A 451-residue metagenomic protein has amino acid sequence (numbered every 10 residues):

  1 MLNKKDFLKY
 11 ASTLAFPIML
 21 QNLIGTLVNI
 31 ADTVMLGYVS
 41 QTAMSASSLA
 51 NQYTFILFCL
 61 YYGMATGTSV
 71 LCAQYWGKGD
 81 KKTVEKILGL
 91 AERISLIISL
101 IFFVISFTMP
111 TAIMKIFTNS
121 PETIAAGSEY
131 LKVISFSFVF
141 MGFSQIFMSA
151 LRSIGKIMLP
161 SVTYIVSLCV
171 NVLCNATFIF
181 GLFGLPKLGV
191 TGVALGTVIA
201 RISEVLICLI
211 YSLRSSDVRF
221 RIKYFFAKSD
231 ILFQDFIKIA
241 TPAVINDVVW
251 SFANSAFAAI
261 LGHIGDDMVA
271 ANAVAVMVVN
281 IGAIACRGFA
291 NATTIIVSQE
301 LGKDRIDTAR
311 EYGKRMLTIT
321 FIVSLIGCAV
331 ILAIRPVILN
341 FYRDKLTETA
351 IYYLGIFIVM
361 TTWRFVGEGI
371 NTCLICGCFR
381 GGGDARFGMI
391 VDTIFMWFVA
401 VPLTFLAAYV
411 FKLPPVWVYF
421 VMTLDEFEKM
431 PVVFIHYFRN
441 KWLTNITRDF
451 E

Functional and structural regions predicted by a protein language model:
M1-A15, C72-S137, L185-T241, V297-R364 (+1 more regions): Short alpha-helical transmembrane segments in multi-pass integral membrane proteins
T13-D32, V133, S144, S167 (+5 more regions): Transmembrane helical elements of multi-pass membrane transporters/channels
I18, N22, T33-V34, V70 (+16 more regions): Transmembrane alpha-helix boundary and packing residues in multipass membrane permease domains and related
M19, L23, L27, A31 (+18 more regions): Generic alpha-helical transmembrane segments of integral inner-membrane proteins, especially permease/transport modules
L23, L27-S45, M114-P121, T177-L188 (+4 more regions): Helix-terminus/linker motif at the lipid-water interface of multi-pass membrane proteins
Q41-Q52, G127, L131, D266-I281 (+2 more regions): Small-residue hotspots at the loop-to-helix junctions and early N-terminal turns of transmembrane alpha-helices
M44-F107, M141-P160, A258, A271-R335 (+1 more regions): Small-residue-rich hydrophobic transmembrane alpha-helices
A65, I134-S153, P160-L168, V193-C208 (+5 more regions): Short runs within selected transmembrane alpha-helices of multi-pass transporters and secretion channels
